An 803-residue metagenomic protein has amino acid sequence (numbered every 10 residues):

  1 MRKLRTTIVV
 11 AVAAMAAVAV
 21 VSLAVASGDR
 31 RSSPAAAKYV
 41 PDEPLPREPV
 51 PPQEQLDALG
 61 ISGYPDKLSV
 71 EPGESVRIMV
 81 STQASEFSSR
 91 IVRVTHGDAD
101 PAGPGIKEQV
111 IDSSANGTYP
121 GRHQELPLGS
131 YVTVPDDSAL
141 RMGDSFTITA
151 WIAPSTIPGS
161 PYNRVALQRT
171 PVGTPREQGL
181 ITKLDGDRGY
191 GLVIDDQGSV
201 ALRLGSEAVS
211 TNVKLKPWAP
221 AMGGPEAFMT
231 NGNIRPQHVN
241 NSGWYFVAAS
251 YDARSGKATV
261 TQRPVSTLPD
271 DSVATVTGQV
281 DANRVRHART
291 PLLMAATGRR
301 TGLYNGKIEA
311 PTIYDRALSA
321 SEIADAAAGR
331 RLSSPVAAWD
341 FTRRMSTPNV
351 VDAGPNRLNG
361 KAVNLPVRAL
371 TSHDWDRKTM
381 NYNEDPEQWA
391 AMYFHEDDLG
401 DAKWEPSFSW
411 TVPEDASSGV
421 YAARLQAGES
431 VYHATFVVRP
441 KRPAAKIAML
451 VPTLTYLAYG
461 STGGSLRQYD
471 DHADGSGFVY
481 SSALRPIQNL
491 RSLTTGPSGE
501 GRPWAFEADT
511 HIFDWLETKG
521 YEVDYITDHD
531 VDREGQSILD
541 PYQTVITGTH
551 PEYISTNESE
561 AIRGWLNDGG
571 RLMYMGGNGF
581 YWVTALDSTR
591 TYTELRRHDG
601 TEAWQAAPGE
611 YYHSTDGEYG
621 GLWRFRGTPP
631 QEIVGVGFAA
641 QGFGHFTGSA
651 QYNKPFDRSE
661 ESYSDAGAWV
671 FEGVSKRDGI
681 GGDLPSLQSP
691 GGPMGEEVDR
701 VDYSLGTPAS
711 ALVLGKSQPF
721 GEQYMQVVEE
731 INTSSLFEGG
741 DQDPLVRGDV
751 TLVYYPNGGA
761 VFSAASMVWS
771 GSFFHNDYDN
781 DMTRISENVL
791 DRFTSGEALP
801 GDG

Functional and structural regions predicted by a protein language model:
R2-A26: Secretory targeting and sorting signals
A19-Y39: C-terminal region of N-terminal signal peptides and the immediate post-cleavage residues of exported proteins
S33-G60: Proline/serine/threonine-rich low-complexity linkers at boundaries of modular beta-sandwich domains
A36-P46, H287, L332-A337, V438-A458: Low-complexity, Pro/Ser/Thr- and charge-rich linker/hinge segments at domain boundaries
P72-R77, S81, E86, H96-D376: Extracellular glycan-associated modules
S85, V94, L370-L399, A427-P541: Aromatic-Pro/Gly-enriched surface loop or interdomain linker that acts as a lid/target-recognition segment
Q178, Y190, R590-Y592, R596-D777 (+1 more regions): Glycine-rich, aromatic-lined ligand/substrate-binding cores of catalytic and carbohydrate-binding domains
D397-G400, S409-T411, D415-S417, G501-S588 (+2 more regions): Helical hinge/lid and interdomain linker segments adjacent to catalytic or ligand-binding clefts that mediate domain
